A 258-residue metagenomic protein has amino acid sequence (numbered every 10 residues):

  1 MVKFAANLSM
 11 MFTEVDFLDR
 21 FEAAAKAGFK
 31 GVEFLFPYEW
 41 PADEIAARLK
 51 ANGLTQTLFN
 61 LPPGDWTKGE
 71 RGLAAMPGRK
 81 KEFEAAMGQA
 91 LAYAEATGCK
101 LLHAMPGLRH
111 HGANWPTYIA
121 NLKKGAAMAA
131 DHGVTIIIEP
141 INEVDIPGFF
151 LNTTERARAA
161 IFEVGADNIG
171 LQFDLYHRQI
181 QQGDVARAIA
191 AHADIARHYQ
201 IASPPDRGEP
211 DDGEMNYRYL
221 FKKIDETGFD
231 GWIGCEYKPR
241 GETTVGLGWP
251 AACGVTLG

Functional and structural regions predicted by a protein language model:
M1-G28, K50, Q89, G98-C99 (+4 more regions): Histidine-acidic metal/acid-base catalytic patches
M1-S9, L58-L73, P106-L108: N-terminal small/glycine-rich loop or linker at the start of catalytic domains across soluble metabolic enzymes
M10-F12, Y38, P62-D65, P106-H110 (+4 more regions): Active-site-proximal loop/turn and secondary-structure-junction residues that shape catalytic pockets, frequently
F29-E39: A short beta-strand-loop structural module common to alpha/beta enzyme folds
E33, T57-N60, H103, I137 (+2 more regions): Conserved beta-strand positions in the central sheet of alpha/beta enzyme cores
E39-R48: Active-site-adjacent beta->alpha loops and helix N-cap segments on the catalytic face of soluble alpha/beta enzymes
L49-L61: Glycine-rich, aromatic-flanked loop segments that form ligand/cofactor-binding clefts across common enzyme folds
R71-G170, I180: Active-site acidic/histidine proton-transfer and metal-coordination neighborhood in alpha/beta enzyme cores
